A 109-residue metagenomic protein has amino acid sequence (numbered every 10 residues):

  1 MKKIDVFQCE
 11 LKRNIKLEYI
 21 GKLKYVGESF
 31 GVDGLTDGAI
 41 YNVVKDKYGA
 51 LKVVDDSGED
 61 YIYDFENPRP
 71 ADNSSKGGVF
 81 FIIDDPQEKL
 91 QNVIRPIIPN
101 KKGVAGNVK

Functional and structural regions predicted by a protein language model:
M1-S29, N107: Mixed-charge, Lys/Arg-rich low-complexity intrinsically disordered regions
V6-L17, G49, G58, G78 (+1 more regions): Intrinsic-disorder/low-complexity loop/linker signature
K22-D72: Basic/aromatic-rich interaction segments and small domains that mediate binding to polyanionic partners
Y61-K101, A105-V108: Intrinsically disordered, low-complexity, charged/polar segments
